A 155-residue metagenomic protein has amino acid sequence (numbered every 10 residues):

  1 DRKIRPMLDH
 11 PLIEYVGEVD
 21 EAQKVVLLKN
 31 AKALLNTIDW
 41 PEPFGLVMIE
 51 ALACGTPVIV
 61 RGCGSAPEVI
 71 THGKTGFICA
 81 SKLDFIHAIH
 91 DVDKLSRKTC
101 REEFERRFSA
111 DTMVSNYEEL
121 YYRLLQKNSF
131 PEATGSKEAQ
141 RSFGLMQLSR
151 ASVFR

Functional and structural regions predicted by a protein language model:
R2-V26: Nucleotide-activated donor-binding/catalytic signature segment of Leloir-type glycosyltransferases, i.e., the conserved
D20-A31, A53, T71: Short acidic alpha-helix that forms the nucleotide-activated donor recognition element in Leloir-type transferases
N36-V47, P67-E68: Nucleotide-sugar-dependent
E42-G45, L52, G62: Short glycine/acidic-rich beta->alpha loop that forms part of the nucleotide-sugar donor binding site in diverse
P57-V60: Short hydrophobic beta-strand element within catalytic cores of glycosyltransferases and related nucleotide-activated
G62-G73, F77-C79: Short acidic/histidine- and often glycine-rich active-site loop of Leloir-type glycosyltransferases that engages
F77-T99: C-terminal "capping" alpha-helix adjacent to the active site of nucleotide-linked donor transferases in cell-envelope
K94-A110, N116-E119: A short, well-ordered alpha-helix in the C-terminal region of glycosyltransferases
